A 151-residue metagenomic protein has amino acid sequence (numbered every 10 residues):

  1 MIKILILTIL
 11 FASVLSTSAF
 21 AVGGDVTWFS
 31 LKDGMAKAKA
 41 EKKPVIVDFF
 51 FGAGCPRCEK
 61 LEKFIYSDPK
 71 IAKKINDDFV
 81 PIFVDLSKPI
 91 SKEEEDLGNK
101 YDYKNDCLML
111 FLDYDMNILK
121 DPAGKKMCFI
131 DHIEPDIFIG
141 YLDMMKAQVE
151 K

Functional and structural regions predicted by a protein language model:
I4-L15: Sec-dependent N-terminal signal peptides
A21-E41, K146, E150: N-terminal leader/targeting and pre-domain segments
V26-F29, I71-K92: Thiol-based oxidoreductase modules, predominantly thioredoxin-like and allied folds used for disulfide exchange
K42-A53: Short active-site neighborhood of thiol/selenol oxidoreductases, capturing the structured segment around
I46-D48, P81, M109: Hydrophobic beta-strand anchors of alpha/beta hydrolase catalytic cores
C55-E59, M109: The canonical Cys-X-X-Cys-His
C58-K74: Typically the conserved alpha-helix immediately C-terminal to a functionally engaged Cys/Sec in thioredoxin-like
K104-E150: Non-catalytic, surface beta->alpha helical segment in thiol-disulfide oxidoreductase systems
